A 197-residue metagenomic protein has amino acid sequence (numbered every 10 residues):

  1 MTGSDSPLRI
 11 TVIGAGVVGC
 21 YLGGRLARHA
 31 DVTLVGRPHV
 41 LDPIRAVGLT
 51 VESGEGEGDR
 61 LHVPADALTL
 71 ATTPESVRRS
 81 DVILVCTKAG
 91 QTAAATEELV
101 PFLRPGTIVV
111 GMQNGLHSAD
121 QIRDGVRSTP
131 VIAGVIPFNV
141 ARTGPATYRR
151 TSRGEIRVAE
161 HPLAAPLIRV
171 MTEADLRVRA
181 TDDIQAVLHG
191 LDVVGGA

Functional and structural regions predicted by a protein language model:
T2-E57: NAD(P)+-binding Rossmann beta1-loop-alpha1 motif at the extreme N-terminus of oxidoreductases
G14, G36, T87, Q113 (+1 more regions): Short beta-strand/turn micro-motifs composed of small residues that flank or help shape donor/cofactor-binding pockets
Y21, P43, A94, D120-Q121 (+1 more regions): Phosphate- and divalent-cation-binding pockets in alpha/beta enzyme and binding domains that engage nucleotide-derived
H39, N114-L116, V135-V140, P162-L163 (+2 more regions): Glycine-rich beta-alpha junction loops
L61-T147: Rossmann-like NAD(P)(H) cofactor-binding subdomain of soluble oxidoreductases
F102, Q121-P130, P145-A197: Internal alpha-helical scaffold of NAD(P)-dependent oxidoreductase catalytic cores
